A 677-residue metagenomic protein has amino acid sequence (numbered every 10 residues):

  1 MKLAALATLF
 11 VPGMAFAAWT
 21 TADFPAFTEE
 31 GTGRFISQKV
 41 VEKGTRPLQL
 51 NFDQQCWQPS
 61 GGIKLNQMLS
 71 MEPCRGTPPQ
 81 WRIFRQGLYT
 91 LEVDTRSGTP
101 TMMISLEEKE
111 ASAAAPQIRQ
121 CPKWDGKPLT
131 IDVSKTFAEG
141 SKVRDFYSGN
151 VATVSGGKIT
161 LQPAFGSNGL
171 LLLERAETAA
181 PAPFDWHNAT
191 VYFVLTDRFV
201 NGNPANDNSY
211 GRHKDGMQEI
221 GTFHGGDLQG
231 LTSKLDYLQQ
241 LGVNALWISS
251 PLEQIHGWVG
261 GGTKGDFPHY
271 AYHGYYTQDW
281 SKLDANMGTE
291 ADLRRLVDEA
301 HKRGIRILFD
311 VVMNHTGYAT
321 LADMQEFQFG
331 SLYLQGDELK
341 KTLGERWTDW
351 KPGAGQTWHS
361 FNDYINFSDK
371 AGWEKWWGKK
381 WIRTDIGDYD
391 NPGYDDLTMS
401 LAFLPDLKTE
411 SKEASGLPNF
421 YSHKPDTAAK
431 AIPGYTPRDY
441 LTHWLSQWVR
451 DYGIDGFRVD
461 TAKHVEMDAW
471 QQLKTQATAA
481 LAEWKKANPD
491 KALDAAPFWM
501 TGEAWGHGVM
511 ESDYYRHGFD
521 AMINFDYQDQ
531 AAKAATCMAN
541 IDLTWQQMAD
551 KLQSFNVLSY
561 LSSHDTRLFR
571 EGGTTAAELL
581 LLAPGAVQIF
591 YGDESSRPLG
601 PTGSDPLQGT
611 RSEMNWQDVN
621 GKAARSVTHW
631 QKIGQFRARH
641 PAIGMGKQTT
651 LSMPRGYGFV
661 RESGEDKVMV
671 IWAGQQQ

Functional and structural regions predicted by a protein language model:
M1-F16: Gram-negative bacterial Sec-dependent N-terminal signal peptides
A17-T45, D53-Q80, K109-I118, K142 (+1 more regions): Aromatic-rich carbohydrate-binding modules that target alpha-glucans
G44, P79-P100, L129, S167-G169: Short tyrosine-centred short linear motifs in exposed loops/low-complexity segments
D53-Q58, R198-V200, H640-P641, Q675-Q676: Acidic glycine-/aspartate-rich tracts in secreted/extracellular proteins
T95, Y147, L195-R198, L252 (+7 more regions): Short, flexible loop/turn elements at secondary-structure junctions
A113-G169, E174-A176, H315, S331 (+7 more regions): Active-site-proximal helices and loops of the catalytic beta/alpha 8
P183-A189, D197-Q447, D451-Y452, L473 (+4 more regions): Substrate-binding/active-site clefts of carbohydrate-active enzymes
T190-L195, A245-S250, G274, D279-K282 (+9 more regions): Structural recognition of the beta-strand scaffold that forms the well-ordered cores of secreted hydrolase catalytic
